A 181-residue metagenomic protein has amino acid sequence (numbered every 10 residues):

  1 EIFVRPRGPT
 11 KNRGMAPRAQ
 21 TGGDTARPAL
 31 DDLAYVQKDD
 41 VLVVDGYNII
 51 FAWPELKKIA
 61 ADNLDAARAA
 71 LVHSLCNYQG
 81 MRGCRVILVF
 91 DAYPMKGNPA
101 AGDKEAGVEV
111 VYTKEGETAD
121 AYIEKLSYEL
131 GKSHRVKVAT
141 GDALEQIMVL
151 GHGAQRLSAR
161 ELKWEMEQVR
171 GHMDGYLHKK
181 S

Functional and structural regions predicted by a protein language model:
E1-I2, K11, P17-G23, A29-V44 (+1 more regions): Nuclease catalytic cores that cleave nucleic-acid phosphodiester bonds, predominantly acidic two-metal-ion
